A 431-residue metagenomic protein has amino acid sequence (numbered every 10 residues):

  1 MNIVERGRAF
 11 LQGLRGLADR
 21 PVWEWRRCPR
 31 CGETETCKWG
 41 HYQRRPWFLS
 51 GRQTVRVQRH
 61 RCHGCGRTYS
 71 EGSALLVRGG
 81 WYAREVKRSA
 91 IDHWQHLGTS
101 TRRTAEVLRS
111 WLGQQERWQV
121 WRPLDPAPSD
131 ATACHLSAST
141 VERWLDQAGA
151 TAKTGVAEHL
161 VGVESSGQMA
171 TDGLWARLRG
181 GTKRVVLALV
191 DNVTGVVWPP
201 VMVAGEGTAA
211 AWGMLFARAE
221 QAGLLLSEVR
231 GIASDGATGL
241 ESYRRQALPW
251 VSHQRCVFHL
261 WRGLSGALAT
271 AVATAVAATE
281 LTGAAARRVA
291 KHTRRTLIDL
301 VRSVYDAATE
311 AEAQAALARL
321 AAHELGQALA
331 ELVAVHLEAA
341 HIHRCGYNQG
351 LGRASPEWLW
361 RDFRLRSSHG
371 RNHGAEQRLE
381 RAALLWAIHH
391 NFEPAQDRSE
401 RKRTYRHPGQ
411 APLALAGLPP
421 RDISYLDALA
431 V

Functional and structural regions predicted by a protein language model:
N2-I3, R8, L17, S227-G231 (+2 more regions): Extended amphipathic alpha-helical interaction segments
R20-R27, V55-Q58: Short metal-coordination and nucleic-acid-contact micro-motifs, chiefly zinc-binding Cys/His arrays
C28-C31, C62: Short cysteine-rich clusters marking metal-coordination/redox-active sites
T36, C62, A90, T104 (+7 more regions): Mobile genetic element proteins and their domesticated derivatives, centered on retroelements and DNA transposons
C37-H93: Basic, short loop/linker segments at the boundary and entry of helix-turn-helix/winged-helix-like folds
R61, G113-A233, T238, S242-W250: RNase H-like nuclease fold core
H96-S110: Short, charged amphipathic recognition helices of the HTH superfamily and cognate SANT/SANTA-like modules
L365-V431: Basic, amphipathic alpha-helical segments enriched in Lys/Arg and hydrophobic/aromatic residues
